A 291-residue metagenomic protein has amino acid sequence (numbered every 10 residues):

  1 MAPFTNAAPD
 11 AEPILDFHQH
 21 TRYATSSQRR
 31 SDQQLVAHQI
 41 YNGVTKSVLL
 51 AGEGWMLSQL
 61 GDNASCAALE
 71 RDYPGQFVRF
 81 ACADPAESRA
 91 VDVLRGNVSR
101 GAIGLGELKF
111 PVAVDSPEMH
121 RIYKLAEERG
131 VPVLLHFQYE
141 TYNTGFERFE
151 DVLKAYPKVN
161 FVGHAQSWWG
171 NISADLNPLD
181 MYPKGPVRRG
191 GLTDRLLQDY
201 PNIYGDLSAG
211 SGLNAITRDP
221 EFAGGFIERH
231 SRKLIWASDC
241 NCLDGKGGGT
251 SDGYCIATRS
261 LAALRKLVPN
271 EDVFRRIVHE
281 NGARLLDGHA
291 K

Functional and structural regions predicted by a protein language model:
M1-A64: An N-terminally biased module of ancient metal coordination in phosphate/nucleic-acid-related enzymes
T5, W169-N171, D175-K291: H/E-rich (His + Asp/Glu) clusters that bind or coordinate divalent metals
P13-L15, V133, F161, W236: Residue-level marker for buried hydrophobic side chains located in beta-strands that build the well-ordered beta-sheet
F17-R29, V78-S88, P111-V112, L179: Active-site mouth loops of central-metabolism enzymes
H18-R22, H136, H164-A165: Histidine-centered divalent metal-coordination motifs
K46, G54, L60-E147, Y204 (+1 more regions): Active-site gating/metal-coordination segments in enzymes
Q59-A67, R89-G96, D115-I122, Y142-Y156 (+2 more regions): Distinct, well-ordered alpha-helical segments
Y73, E128-R129, Y156-P157, D199-Y200 (+1 more regions): Helix C-cap/helix->beta junction micro-motif
